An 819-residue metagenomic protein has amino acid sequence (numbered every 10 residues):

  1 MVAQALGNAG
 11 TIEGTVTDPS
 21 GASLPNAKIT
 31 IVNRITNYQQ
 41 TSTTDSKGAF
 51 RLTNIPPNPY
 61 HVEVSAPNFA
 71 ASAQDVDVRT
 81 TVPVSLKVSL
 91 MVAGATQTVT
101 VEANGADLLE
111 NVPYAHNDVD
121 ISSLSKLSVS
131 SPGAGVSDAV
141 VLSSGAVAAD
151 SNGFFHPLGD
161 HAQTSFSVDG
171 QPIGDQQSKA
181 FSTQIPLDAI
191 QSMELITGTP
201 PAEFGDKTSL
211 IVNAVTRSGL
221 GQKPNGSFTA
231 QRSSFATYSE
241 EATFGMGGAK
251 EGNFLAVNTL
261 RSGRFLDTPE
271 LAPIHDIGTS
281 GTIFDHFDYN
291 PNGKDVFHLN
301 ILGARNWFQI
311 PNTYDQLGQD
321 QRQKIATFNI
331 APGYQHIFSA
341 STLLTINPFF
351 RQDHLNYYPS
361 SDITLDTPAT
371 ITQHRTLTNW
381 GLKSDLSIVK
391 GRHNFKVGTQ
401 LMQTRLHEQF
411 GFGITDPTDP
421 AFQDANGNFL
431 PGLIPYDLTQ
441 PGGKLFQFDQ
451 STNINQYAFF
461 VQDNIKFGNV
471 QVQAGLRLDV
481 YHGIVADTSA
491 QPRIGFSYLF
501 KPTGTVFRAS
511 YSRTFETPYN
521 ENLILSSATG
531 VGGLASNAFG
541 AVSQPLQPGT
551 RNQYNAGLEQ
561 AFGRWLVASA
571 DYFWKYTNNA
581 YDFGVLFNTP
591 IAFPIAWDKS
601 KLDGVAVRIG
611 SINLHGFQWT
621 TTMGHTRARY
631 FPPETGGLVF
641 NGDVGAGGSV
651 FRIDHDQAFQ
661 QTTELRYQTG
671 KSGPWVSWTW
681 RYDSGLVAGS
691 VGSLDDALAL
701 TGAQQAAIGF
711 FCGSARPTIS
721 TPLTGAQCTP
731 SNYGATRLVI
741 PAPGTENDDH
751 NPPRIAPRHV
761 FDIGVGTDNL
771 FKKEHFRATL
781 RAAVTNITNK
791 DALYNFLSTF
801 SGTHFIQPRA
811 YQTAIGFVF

Functional and structural regions predicted by a protein language model:
V2-N117, P172-G174, D188: Periplasm-facing N-terminal accessory domains of Gram-negative outer-membrane beta-barrel systems
F69-A70, Q74-M91, A95-A202, D206 (+4 more regions): Periplasmic N-terminal accessory/gating domains of Gram-negative outer-membrane beta-barrel systems
N111, T345-F349, L355-Y357, L499 (+5 more regions): Membrane-embedded beta-barrel scaffold of Gram-negative outer-membrane proteins
R232-R261, L271-F308, R322-L344, K390 (+1 more regions): Transmembrane beta-barrel wall of Gram-negative outer-membrane proteins
D288-R305, K324-I484: Face-selective signature of the C-terminal outer-membrane beta-barrel domain
W307, N312, H354, I484 (+6 more regions): Surface-exposed extracellular loop regions of Gram-negative outer-membrane beta-barrel proteins, predominantly
S569-Y576, P594-G692: Gram-negative outer-membrane beta-barrel transporters
R681-A742, I755-V760, T767-F819: C-terminal beta-signal and adjacent terminal beta-strands/loops of Gram-negative outer-membrane beta-barrel proteins
